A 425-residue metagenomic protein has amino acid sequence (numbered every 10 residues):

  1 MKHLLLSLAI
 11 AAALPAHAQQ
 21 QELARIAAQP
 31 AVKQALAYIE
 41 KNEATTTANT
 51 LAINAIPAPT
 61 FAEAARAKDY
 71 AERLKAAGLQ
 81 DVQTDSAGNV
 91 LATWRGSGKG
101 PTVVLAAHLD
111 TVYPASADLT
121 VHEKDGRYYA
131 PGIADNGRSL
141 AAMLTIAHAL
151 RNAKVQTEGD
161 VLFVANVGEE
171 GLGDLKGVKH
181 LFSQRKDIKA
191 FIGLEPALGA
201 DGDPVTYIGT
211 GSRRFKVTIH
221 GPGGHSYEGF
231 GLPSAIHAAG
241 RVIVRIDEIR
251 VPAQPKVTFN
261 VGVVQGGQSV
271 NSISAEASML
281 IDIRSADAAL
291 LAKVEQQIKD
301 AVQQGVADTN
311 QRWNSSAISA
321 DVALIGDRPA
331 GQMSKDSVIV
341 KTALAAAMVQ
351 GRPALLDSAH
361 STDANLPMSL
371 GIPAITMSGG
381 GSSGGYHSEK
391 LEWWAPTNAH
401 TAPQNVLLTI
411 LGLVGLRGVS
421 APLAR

Functional and structural regions predicted by a protein language model:
M1-L4, G159: Positively charged n-region of N-terminal signal peptides that target proteins for export
A13-P15: N-terminal signal peptide c-region/cleavage motif recognized by signal peptidases
Q19-Q34, I236-R425: Metal-dependent amide/peptide-bond hydrolase catalytic core, centered on the "pita-bread" metallohydrolase fold
Q19-Y128: Acidic/His- and Gly-rich active-site-bordering loop/insert found across diverse amide/peptide-bond hydrolases
L109-T111, R127, V164-L172, L194-L198 (+2 more regions): Acidic, glycine-rich active-site loops and adjacent beta-strand->loop/helix elements that engage anionic groups
D110-E123, I192, T206-T218, A345: Acidic-glycine-rich active-site phosphate/pyrophosphate-binding loop
L119-G132, H220-G224, H387-K390: Glycine/charged-rich beta-loop-alpha catalytic/anionic-binding loops adjacent to active sites
G132, N136-I208, P252, N271 (+1 more regions): Acidic/histidine-rich catalytic neighborhood of metal-dependent amide-processing enzymes
